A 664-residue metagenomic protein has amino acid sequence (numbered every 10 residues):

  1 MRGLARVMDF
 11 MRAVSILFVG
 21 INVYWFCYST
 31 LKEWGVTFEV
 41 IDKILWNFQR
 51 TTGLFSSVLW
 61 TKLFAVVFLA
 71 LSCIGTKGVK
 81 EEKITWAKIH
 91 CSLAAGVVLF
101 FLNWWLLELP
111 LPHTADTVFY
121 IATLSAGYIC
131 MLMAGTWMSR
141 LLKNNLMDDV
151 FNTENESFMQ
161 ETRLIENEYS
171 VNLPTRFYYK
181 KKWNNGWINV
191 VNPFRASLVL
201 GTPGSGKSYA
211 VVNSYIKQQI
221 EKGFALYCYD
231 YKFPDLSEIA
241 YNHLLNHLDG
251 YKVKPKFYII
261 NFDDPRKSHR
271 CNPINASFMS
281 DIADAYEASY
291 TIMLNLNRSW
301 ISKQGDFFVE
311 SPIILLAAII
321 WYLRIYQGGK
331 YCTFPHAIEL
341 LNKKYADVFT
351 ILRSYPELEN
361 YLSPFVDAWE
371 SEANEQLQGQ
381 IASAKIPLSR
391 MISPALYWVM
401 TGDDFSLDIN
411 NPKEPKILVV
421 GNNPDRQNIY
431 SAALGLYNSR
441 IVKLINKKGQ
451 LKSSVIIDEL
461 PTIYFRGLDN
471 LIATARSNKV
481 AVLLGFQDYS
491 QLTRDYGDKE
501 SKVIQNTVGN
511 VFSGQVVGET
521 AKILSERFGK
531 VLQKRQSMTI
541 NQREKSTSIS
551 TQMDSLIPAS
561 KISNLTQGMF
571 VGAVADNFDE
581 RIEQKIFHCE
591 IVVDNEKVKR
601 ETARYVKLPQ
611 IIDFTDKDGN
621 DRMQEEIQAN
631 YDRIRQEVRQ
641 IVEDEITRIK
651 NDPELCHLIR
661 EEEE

Functional and structural regions predicted by a protein language model:
M1-S205, Y209, S214, N541-Q542 (+1 more regions): Basic- and hydrophobic-enriched, low-structure N-terminal and domain-boundary segments that flank ATP-binding catalytic
M8, Y229-D230, G514: Active-site-adjacent beta-strand anchor residues
N22, K32, V36, L142-M147 (+6 more regions): P-loop NTPase motor domains
L69-T76, G435, S439, N510 (+1 more regions): Hydrophobic alpha-helical segments involved in membrane association or supramolecular assembly
F177-W183, N297-F307, R535-Q552: Low-complexity, polar-biased intrinsically disordered regions enriched in Pro/Ser/Thr/Gly
I472-T474, N478-A575: Conserved ATP-driven motor cores of ASCE-family P-loop NTPases powering translocation/secretion/packaging/pilus
I586-C589: N-terminal charged/capping segments associated with class I S-adenosyl-L-methionine
